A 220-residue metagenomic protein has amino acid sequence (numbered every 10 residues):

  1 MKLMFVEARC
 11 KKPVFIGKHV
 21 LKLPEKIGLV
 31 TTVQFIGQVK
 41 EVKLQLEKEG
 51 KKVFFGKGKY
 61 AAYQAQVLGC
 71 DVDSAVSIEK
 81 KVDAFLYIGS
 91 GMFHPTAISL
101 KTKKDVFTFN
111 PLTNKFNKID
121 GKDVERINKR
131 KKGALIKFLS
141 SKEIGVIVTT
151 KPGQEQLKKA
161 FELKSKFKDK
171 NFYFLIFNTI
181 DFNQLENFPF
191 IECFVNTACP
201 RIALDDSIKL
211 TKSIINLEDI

Functional and structural regions predicted by a protein language model:
M1-F5, K51, K103-D105, F172 (+2 more regions): Active-site regions of enzymes building and remodeling cell-envelope glycoconjugates
M1-R130, F177: The feature marks the mature, well-folded catalytic cores of soluble enzymes
M4, K26-V33, F54, E143-K151 (+3 more regions): Short glycine-rich or small-residue beta-strand-to-loop segments that form or flank ligand, phosphate, metal/Fe-S
K80-G91, L185-P200: Short, well-ordered secondary-structure micro-motifs within conserved domains or adaptor modules
S90-F93, K151-P152, C199-I202, I220: Short glycine-rich anion-binding loops that position phosphate/pyrophosphate groups of nucleotides and phosphorylated
H94-F172, F182-F188: Redox- and metal-dependent alpha/beta enzyme cores, enriched for Fe-S-associated oxidoreductases and cofactor-handling
L112-F116, G121, P200-I220: Peripheral docking tails and interdomain loops at the edges of cofactor- or intermediate-handling domains
L175-T179, C193-N196: A conserved acidic, glycine/proline-rich C-terminal tail/linker
